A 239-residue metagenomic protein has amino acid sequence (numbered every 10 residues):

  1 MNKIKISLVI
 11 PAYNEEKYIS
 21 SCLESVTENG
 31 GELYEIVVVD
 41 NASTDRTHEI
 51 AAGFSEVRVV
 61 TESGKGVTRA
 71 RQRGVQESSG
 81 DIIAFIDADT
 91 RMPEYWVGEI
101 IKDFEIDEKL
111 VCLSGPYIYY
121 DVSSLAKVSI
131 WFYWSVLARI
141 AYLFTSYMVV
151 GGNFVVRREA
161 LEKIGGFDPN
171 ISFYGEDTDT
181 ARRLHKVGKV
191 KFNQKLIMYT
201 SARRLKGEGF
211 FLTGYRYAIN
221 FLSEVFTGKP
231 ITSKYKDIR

Functional and structural regions predicted by a protein language model:
M1-S25: N-proximal low-complexity "stem/linker" segments adjacent to membrane-targeting elements
E24-L33: Short, acidic, metal-binding catalytic loop of nucleotide-sugar glycosyltransferases
S25, D40-H48, T90: A conserved acidic beta->alpha catalytic loop
E62-S78: Glycine-rich, basic loop-to-helix element that forms the pyrophosphate-binding segment of sugar-nucleotide handling
I83: Short aromatic/hydrophobic "clamp" motif used to bind/position activated sugar donors
Y95-L125: Conserved donor NDP-sugar-binding/catalytic core segment of glycosyltransferases
S114-D121, K127-G151: Short, flexible, basic/aromatic active-site loop/helix in glycosyltransferases
F173-T180: Acidic donor-binding loop at a coil-to-helix junction in glycosyltransferase catalytic cores that engages
